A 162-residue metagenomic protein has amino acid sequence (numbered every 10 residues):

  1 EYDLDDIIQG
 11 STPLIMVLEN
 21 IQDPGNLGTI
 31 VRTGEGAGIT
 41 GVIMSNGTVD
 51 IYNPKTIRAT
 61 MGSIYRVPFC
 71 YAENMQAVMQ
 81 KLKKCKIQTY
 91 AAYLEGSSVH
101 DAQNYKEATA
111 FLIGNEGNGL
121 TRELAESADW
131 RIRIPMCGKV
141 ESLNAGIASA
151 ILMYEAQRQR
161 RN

Functional and structural regions predicted by a protein language model:
E1-D3, N118, R158: Active-site/binding-pocket entry motifs
E1-G96: RNA substrate-binding interface of SAM-dependent RNA methyltransferases
D23, N74, N104, E141-N144: Poly-acidic low-complexity segments
G36-A37, I51, T56-I64, R122-N162: Structured adenosyl-cofactor binding patch, chiefly the S-adenosyl-L-methionine
Y90-V140: Active-site/ligand-binding-proximal alpha/beta "capping" segment
